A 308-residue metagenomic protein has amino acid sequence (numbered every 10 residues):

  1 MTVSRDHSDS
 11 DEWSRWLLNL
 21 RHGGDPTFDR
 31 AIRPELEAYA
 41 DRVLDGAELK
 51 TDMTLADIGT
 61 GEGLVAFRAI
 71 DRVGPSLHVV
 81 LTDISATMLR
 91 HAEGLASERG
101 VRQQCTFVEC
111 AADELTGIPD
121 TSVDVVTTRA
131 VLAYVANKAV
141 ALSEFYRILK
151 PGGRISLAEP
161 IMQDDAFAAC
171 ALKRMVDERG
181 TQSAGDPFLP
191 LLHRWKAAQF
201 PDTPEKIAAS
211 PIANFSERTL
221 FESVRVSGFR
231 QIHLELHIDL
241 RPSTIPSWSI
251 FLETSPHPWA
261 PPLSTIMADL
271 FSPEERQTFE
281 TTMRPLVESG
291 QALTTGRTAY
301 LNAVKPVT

Functional and structural regions predicted by a protein language model:
T2-A31, Q231-S289: C-terminal helical/coil "lid" or tail adjacent to the Rossmann-like core of SAM-dependent
P34-M53, R68: Conserved alpha-helix/loop element of class I SAM-dependent methyltransferases that forms part of the SAM/SAH-binding
T54-I58, E62-L115: Class I SAM-dependent methyltransferase SAM/SAH-binding core
D113-V125: A short acidic, Gly/Pro-enriched loop at the edge of an enzyme's catalytic core that lines a small-molecule cofactor
D124-A139, I161: A short SAM/SAH-binding and catalytic strip from SAM-dependent methyltransferases
A139-R154: A short glycine-rich, Lys/Arg-flanked "PGG" loop and its adjoining helix->strand segment in the class I
S156-W195: Conserved class I S-adenosyl-L-methionine
I212-S227: Short alpha-helix
